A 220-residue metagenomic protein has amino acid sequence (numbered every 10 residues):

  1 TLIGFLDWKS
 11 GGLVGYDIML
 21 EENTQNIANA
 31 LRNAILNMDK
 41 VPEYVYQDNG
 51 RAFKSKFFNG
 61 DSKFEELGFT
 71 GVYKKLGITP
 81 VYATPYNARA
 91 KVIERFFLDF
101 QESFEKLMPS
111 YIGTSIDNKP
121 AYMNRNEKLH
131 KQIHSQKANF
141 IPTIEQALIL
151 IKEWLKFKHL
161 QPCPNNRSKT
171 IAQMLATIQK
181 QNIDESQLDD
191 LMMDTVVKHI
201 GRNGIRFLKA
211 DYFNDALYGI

Functional and structural regions predicted by a protein language model:
T1, W8-N139: RNase H-like DDE/DDD metal-dependent nuclease/strand-transfer catalytic core used by mobile genetic elements
A138-I220: C-terminal, beta-rich DNA-binding module of retroviral/retroelements integrases
